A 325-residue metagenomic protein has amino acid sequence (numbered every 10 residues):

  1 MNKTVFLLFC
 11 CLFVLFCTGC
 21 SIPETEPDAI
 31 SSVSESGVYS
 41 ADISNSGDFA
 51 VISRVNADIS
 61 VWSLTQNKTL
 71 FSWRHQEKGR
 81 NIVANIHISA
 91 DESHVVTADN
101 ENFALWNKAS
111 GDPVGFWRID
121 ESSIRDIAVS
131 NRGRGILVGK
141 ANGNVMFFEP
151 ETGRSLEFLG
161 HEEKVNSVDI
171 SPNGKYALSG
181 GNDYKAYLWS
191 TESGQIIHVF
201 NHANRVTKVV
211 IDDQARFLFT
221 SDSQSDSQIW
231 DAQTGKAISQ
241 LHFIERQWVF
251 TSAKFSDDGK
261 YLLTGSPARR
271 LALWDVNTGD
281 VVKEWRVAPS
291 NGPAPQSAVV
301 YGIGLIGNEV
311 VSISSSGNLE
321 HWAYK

Functional and structural regions predicted by a protein language model:
E26-S32, K68-E77, D112-W117, G153-L159 (+3 more regions): A short beta-strand motif characteristic of beta-propeller blades
N45-S46, A90-D91, N131-R132, P172-N173 (+3 more regions): Residue-level detector of Asp-centered blade-edge/turn motifs that repeat once per structural unit in beta-propeller
S53-N56, A98-N100, G139-N142, G180-D183 (+3 more regions): Conserved strand-to-loop turn within each blade of WD40 beta-propeller repeats
I59-W62, A104-N107, V145-F148, A186-W189 (+3 more regions): WD40-repeat beta-propellers
L64-N67, K108-G111, E149-G153, S190-G194 (+3 more regions): Short loop/turn segments that connect beta-strands within beta-propeller blades
S297-K325: Blade-level signature of beta-propeller repeat domains, shared across WD40, Kelch, NHL, RCC1 and BNR/Asp-box propellers
